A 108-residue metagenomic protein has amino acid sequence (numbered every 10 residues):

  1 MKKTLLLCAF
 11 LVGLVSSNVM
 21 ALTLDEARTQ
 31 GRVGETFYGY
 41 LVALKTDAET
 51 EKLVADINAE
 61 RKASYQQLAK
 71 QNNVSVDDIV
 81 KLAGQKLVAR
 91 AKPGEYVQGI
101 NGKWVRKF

Functional and structural regions predicted by a protein language model:
M1-K2: N-terminal hydrophobic targeting signals that begin at the initiator methionine
L5-G13: Sec-dependent N-terminal signal peptides
F10, T50, L68: Generic anion/oxyanion-binding catalytic loop in active/binding sites
S16-A21: Sec/Tat signal peptide C-region and signal peptidase I cleavage site
L22-D56, V76-F108: Amphipathic, charged alpha-helical segments and their helix-to-coil junctions in extracytoplasmic/peripheral assemblies
L53-A69: Short, well-ordered alpha-helical segments
